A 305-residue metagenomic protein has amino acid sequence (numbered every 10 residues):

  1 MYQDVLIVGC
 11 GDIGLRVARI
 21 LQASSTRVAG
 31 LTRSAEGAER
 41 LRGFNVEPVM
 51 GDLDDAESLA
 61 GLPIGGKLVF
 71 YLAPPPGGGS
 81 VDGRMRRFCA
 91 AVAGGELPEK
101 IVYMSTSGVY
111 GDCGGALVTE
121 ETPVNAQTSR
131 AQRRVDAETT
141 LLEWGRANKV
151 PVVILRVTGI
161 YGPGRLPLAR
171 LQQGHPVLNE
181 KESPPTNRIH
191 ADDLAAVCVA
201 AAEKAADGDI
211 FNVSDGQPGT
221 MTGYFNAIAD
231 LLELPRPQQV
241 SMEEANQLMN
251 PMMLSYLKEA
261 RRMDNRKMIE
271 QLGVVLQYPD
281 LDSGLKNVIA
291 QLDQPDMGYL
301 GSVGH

Functional and structural regions predicted by a protein language model:
L62-Y103: NAD(P)-cofactor binding segment of oxidoreductase domains
R87-S129: Conserved Rossmann-fold NAD(P)-dependent oxidoreductase catalytic core, especially the SDR/UDP-sugar
G114-I154: Catalytic helix-loop patch of NAD(P)-dependent Rossmann-fold dehydrogenases
V135, A147-V150, I160-L171, A200-F211 (+1 more regions): Glycine/proline-rich active-site loop of Rossmann-fold NAD(P)-dependent oxidoreductases
L142-T186, I228: NAD(P)-dependent short-chain dehydrogenase/reductase
V197-M253, G298-H305: Mid/C-terminal beta-alpha module of Rossmann-like enzyme folds, strongest in SDR-family dehydrogenases/epimerases
N226, N246-V275: Conserved C-terminal active-site "lid" loop/helix of NAD(P)H-dependent oxidoreductases that clamps the redox cofactor
P279-H305: Amphipathic terminal alpha-helices
